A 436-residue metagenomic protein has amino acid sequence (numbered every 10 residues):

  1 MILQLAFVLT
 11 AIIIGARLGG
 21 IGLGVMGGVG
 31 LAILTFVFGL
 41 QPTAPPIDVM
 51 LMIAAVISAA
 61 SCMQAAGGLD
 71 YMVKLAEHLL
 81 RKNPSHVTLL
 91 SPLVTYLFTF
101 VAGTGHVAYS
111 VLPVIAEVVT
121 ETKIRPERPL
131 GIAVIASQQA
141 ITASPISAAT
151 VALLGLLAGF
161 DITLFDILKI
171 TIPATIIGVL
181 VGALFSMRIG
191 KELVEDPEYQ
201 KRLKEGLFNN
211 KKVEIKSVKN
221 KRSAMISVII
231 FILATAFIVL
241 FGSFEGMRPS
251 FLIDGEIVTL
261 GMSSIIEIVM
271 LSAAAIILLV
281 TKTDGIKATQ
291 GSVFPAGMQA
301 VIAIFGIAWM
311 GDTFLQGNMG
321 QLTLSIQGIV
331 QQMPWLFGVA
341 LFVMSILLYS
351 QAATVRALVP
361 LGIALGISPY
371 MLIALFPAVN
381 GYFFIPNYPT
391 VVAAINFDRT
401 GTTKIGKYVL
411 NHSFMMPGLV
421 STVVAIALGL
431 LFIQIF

Functional and structural regions predicted by a protein language model:
M1-A60, E198-D312, M416-F436: Hydrophobic transmembrane alpha-helices of multi-pass small-molecule transporters
T10, I14-A16, M26-T35, L40-I124 (+3 more regions): Membrane-embedded alpha-helical segments and adjacent helix-loop junctions characteristic of multi-pass solute
D48-I57, K169-G182, V258-M270, M371-I385: Alpha-helical transmembrane segments
I57-S61, S91-V107, I132-S144, T171-V179 (+4 more regions): Helix-loop-helix module between adjacent transmembrane segments
E117-S227, S368-A378, A393-F436: Membrane-core helix-loop-helix motifs of multi-pass transport proteins
P145-L156, G242-L252, M310, F314-M319 (+1 more regions): Membrane-helix interface motif
G155-L156, P249-V258, T323-I329: Membrane-interfacial helical/loop segments at transmembrane boundaries in membrane proteins
Q351-A353, F384-P386, V391-N396: Terminal transmembrane helical module of multi-pass membrane proteins
